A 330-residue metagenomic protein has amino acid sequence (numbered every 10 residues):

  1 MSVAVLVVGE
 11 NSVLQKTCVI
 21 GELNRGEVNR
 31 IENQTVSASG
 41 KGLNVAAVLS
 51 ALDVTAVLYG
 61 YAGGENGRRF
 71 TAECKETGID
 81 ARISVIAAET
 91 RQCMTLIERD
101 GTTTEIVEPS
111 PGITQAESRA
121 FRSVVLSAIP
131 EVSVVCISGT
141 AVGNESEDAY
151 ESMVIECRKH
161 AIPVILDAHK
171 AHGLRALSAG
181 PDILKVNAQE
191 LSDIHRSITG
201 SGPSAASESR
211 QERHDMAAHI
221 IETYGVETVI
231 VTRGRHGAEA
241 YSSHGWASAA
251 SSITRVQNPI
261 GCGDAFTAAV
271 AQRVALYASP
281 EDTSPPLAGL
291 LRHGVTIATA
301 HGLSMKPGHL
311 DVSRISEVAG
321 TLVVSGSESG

Functional and structural regions predicted by a protein language model:
M1-G26: Positively charged, low-complexity intrinsically disordered leader regions
R30-T90: Substrate-binding N-lobe of the ribokinase-like
A47, Q92-L96, G237-Y241: Short beta-strand scaffold segments in enzyme catalytic cores
L96-E131: Conserved phosphate-binding/catalytic loop of the ribokinase/pfkB sugar-kinase fold
P111-T114, A141-E145, H172-L174, D193 (+2 more regions): Short, small-residue-enriched loops and turns at beta-alpha junctions that line or gate enzyme active sites
I129-N144: Short acidic, glycine-rich surface-loop motifs adjacent to enzyme active sites
D148-H244: Conserved phosphate/ATP/ADP-binding segment of small-molecule kinases
G202-G330: Conserved phosphate-binding/catalytic region of the ribokinase-like
